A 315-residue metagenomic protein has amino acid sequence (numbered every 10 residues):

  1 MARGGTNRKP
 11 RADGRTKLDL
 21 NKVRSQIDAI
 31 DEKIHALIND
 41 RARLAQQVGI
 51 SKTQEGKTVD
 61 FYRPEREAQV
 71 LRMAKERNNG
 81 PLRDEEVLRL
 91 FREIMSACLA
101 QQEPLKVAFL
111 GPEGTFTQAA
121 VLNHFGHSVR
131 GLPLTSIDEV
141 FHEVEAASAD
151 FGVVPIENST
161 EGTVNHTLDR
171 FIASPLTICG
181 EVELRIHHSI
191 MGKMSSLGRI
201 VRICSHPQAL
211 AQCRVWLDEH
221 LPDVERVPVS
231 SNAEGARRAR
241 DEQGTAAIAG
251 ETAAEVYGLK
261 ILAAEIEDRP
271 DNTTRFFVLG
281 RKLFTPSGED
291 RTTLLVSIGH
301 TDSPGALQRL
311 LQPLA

Functional and structural regions predicted by a protein language model:
A2-A315: Domain-level signature for soluble enzymes in the chorismate/prephenate branch of the shikimate pathway
